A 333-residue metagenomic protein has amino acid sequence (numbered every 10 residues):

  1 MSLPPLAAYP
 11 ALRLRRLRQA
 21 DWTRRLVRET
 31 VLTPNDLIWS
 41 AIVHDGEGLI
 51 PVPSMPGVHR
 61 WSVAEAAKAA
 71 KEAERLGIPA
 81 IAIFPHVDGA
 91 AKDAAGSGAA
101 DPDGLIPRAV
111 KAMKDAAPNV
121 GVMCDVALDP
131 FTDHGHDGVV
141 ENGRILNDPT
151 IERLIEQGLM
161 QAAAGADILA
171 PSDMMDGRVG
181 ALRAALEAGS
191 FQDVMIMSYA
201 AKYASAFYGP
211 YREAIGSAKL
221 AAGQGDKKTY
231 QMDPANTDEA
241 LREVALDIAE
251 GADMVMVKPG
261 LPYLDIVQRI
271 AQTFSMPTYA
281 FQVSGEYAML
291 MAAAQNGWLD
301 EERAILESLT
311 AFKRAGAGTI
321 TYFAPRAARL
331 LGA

Functional and structural regions predicted by a protein language model:
S2-Y9, A20, L32-I38, H44-A333: Alpha/beta enzyme core
R15-T23: Acidic, Ser/Thr/Pro-rich intrinsically disordered transcriptional activation regions
V27-E29: Charged, low-hydrophobicity low-complexity segments
